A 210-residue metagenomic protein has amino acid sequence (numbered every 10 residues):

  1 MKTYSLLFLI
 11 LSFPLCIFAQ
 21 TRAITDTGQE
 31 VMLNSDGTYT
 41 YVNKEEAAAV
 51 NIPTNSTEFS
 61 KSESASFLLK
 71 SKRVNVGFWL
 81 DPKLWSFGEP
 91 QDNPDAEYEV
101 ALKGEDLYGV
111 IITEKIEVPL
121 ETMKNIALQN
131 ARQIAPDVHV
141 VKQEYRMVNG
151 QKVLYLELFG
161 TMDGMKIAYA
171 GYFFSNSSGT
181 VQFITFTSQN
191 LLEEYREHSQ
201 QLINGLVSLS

Functional and structural regions predicted by a protein language model:
M1-F8: Positively charged n-region of N-terminal signal peptides that target proteins for export
S12-F18: N-terminal signal peptide c-region/cleavage motif recognized by signal peptidases
Q20-E99, I116, D137, N176-S178 (+1 more regions): N-terminal targeting sequences that direct proteins away from the cytosol to non-cytosolic compartments
T25-T27, L102-G104, G160-M162: Short acidic, glycine-rich loop/turn motifs
P94-A96, L128-N176: Signature of long, low-cysteine stretches enriched in small and polar/charged residues
A96-N125, V181: A short acidic-to-branched-hydrophobic micro-motif
V118-T122, M165, Y195-R196: Solvent-exposed, non-transmembrane alpha-helical starts
